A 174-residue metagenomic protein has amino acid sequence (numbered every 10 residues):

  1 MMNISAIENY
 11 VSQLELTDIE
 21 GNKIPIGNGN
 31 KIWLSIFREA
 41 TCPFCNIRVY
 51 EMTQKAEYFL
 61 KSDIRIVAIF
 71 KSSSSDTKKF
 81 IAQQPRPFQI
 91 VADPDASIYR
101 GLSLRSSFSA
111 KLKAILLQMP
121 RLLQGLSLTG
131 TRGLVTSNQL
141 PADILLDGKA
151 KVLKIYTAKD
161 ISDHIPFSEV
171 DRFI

Functional and structural regions predicted by a protein language model:
M1-G27: N-terminal "domain-start" segment that seeds a small globular fold
V11-S12, K31-W33, L140-A142: Short loop/turn microsegments at loop-to-beta-strand junctions
P25-M52: Short active-site neighborhood of thiol/selenol oxidoreductases, capturing the structured segment around
F37, F70, D147: Short beta-strand/turn micro-motifs composed of small residues that flank or help shape donor/cofactor-binding pockets
R48-G101: Structural microenvironment flanking redox-active thiols in thiol-disulfide oxidoreductases
D93-S162: Thiol/selenol-based redox catalytic cores and closely related redox-interacting motifs
I161-I174: A short, polar/charged loop-to-alpha-helix boundary motif
